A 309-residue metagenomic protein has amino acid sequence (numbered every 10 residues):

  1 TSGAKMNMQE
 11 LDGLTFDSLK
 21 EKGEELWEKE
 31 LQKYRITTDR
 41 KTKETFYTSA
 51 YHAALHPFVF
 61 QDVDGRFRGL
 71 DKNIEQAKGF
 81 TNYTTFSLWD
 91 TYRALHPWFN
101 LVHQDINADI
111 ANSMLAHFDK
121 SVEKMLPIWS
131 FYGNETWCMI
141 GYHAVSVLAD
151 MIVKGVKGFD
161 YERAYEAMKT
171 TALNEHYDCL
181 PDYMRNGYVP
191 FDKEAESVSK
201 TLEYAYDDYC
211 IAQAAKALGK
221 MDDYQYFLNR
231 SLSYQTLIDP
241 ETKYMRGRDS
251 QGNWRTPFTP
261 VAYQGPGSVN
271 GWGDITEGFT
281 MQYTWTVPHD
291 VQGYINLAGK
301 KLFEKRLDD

Functional and structural regions predicted by a protein language model:
T1-N82, A116, K124, K157-E162 (+1 more regions): Acidic/polar, glycine-enriched structural segments that form the non-catalytic walls/loops of the carbohydrate-binding
L14, S18, I36-T37, P97-L101 (+2 more regions): Generic amphipathic alpha-helical segments used as scaffolds and interaction surfaces in large, multi-domain proteins
F16, K20-E24, T42, F46 (+7 more regions): Generic structural signal for well-ordered, non-membrane alpha-helical segments in soluble metabolic enzymes
Y34-T37, V63-T84, I128-E135, D178-K200 (+4 more regions): Active-site-adjacent structural elements in folded domains
T48, H52-L55, S113, R230-E241: Alpha-helical scaffold segments in carbohydrate-active enzymes
L55-Q61, D119-M125, H176-Y177, Q235-M245: Secretory-pathway/luminal and periplasmic proteins that interact with or process carbohydrate-rich
T84-A215, L228, M281-V291, I295-N296: Aromatic-rich carbohydrate-recognition surfaces in CAZymes
L126, A212, K216-D309: Catalytic cores of carbohydrate-active enzymes
